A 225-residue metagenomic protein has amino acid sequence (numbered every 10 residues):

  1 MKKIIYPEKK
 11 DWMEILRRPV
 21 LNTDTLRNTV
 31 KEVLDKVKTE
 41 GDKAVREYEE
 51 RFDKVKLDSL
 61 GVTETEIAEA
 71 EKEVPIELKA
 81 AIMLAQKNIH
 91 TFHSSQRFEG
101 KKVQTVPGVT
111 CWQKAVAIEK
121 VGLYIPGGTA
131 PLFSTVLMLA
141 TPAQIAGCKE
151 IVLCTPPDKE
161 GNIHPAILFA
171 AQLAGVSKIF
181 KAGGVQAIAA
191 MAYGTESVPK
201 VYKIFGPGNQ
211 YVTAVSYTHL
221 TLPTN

Functional and structural regions predicted by a protein language model:
M1-E119: N-terminal Rossmann-like NAD(P)+-binding subdomain of aldehyde/semialdehyde dehydrogenases
F98-E99, V116-K120, A146-I151, A174-S177 (+2 more regions): Short coil/turn connectors at secondary-structure junctions
V103-F169: Conserved small-residue-rich beta-alpha loop and adjacent elements that most often cradle the phosphate/pyrophosphate
T129-L139, A187-M191, N209-V215: Short glycine/serine/threonine-rich phosphate/pyrophosphate-binding segments that cradle anionic phosphate groups
P156-D158, G184, N209: Short, ordered loop/turn segments at secondary-structure junctions
A170-V185: A glycine-rich helix N-cap at a beta->alpha junction
A182-Y202: A charged, well-structured terminal subsegment
T218-T224: Conserved small/polar residues in nucleotide/adenosyl-binding loops
